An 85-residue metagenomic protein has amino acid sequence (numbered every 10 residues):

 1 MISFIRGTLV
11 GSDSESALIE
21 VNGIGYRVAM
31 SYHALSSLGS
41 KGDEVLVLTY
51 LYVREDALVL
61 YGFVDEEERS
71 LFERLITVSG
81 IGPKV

Functional and structural regions predicted by a protein language model:
M1: Glycine/alanine-rich phosphate-binding loops at beta-alpha junctions
F4-R6, V10-V85: Long, highly charged, low-complexity intrinsically disordered interaction regions that mediate electrostatic DNA/RNA
